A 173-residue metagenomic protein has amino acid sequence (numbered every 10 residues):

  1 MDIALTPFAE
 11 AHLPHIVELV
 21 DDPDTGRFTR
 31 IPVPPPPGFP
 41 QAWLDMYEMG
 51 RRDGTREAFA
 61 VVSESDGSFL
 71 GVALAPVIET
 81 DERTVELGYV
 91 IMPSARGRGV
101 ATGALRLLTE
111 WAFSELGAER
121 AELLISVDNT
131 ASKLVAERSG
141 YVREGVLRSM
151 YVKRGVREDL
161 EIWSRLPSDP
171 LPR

Functional and structural regions predicted by a protein language model:
M1-P23, A58, V62-R173: Acyl-donor (CoA/ACP) binding surface of acyl/acetyltransferases
V20, T29, R51-R52: Hydrophobic residues in alpha-helical segments
D24-M46, E57-F59: Conserved GNAT-fold acetyl-CoA-binding loop/helix
P32-V33, Y47, E119, R143: Hydrophobic alpha-helical elements and their junctions with loops/disorder across both membrane and soluble proteins
F39-A42, E48, E158, R173: A generic membrane alpha-helix/interface feature
M46-E48, M150-Y151: Short, P/G- and charge-enriched loop/turn segments at secondary-structure junctions
M49-G54, Y141: Short loop/turn motifs at secondary-structure junctions and domain boundaries
